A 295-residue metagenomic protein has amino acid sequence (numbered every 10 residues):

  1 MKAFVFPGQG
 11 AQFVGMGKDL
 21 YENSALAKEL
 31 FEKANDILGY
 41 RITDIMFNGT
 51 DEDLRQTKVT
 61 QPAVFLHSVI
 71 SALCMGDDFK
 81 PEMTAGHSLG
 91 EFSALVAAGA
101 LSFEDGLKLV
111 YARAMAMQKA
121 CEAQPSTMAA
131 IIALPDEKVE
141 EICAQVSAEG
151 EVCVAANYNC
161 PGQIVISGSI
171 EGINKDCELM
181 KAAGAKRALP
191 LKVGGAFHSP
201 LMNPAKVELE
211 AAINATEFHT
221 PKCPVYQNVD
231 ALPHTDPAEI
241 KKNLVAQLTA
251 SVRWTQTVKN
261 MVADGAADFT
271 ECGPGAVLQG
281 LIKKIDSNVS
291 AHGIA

Functional and structural regions predicted by a protein language model:
M1-V139, L191, D268-A295: FabD-like malonyl-/acyl-CoA
Q9-A11, L38, A98-T249: Alpha/beta catalytic cores of group-transfer enzymes, especially the acyltransferase/condensing modules of polyketide
T60-P62, A196, S251: Glycine-rich phosphate/pyrophosphate-binding beta-alpha loops
G172-I173, A212, G265, N288-H292: NAD(P)-dependent dehydrogenase/reductase Rossmann-like domain
K181, V262-G265: Non-catalytic positions within long, well-ordered alpha-helices that form the structural scaffold/packing of enzyme
V252-N260: A short, well-structured juxtamembrane/interface segment
